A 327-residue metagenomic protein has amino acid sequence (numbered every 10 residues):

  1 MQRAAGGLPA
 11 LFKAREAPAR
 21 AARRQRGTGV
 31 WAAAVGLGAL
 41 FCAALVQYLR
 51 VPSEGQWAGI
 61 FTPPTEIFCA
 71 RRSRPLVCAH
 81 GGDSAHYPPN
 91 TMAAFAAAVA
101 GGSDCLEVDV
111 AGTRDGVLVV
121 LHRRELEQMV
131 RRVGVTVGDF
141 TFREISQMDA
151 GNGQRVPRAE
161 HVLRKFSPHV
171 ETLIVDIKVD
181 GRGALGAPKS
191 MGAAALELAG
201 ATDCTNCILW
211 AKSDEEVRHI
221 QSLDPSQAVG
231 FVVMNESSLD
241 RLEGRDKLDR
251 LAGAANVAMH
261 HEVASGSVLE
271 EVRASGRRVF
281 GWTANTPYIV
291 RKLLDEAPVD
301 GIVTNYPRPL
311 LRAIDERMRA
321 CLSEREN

Functional and structural regions predicted by a protein language model:
Q2-N327: Phosphate-group recognition and catalysis centered on beta-loop-alpha active-site segments
